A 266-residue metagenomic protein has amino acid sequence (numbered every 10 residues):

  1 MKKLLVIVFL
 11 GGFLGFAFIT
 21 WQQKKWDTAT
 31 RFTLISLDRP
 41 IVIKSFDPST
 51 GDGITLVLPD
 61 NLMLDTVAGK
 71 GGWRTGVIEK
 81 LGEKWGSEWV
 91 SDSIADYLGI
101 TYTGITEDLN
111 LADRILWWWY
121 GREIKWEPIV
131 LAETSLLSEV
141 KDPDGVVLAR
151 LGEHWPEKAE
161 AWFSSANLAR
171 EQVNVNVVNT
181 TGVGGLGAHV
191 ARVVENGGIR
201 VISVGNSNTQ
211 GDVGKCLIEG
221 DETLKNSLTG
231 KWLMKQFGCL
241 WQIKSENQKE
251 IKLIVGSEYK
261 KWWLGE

Functional and structural regions predicted by a protein language model:
K2-E266: Non-catalytic, solvent-exposed segments at the cell envelope interface
